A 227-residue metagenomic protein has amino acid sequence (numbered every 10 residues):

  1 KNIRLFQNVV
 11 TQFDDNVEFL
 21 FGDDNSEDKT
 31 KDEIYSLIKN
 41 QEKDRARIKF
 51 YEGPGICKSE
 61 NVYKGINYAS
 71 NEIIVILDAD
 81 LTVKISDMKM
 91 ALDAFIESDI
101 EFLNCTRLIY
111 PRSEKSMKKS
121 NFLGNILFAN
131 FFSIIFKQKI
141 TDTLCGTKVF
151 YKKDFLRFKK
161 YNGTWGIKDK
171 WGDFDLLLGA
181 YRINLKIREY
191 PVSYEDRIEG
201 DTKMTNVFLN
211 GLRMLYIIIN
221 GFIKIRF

Functional and structural regions predicted by a protein language model:
N2, T30, S86-M88: Acidic donor-diphosphate engagement hotspot in glycosyltransferases and nucleotidyltransferases that stabilizes
L5-N8, Y161-F227: Hydrophobic helical membrane-anchoring modules
F6-V10, V17-G22: Hydrophobic targeting segments
V17-F21, K31-Y68: Conserved donor nucleotide-binding strand/loop of the catalytic core
D23-D32, L81: A conserved acidic beta->alpha catalytic loop
G53-Y68, I85-G166, R197-L215: Acceptor/aglycone-binding surface of glycosyltransferases and processive sugar-polymer synthases
I74: Short aromatic/hydrophobic "clamp" motif used to bind/position activated sugar donors
L77-A79: Catalytic metal- and UDP-sugar-binding loop of GT-A-like glycosyltransferases, i.e., residues flanking the conserved
